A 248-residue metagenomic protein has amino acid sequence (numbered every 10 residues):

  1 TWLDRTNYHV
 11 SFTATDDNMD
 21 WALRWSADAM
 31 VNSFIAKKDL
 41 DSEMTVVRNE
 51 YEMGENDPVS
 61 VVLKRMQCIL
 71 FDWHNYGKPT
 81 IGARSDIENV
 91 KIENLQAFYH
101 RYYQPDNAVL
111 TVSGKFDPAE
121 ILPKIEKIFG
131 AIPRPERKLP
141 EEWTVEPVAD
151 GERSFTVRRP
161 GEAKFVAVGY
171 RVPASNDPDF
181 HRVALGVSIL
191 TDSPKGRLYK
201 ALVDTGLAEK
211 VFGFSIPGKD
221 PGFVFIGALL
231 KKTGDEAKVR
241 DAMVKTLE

Functional and structural regions predicted by a protein language model:
T1-D28, V59-S85, N107-S113, K164-A174 (+1 more regions): M16 family metallopeptidases and their MPP-like homologs
T1-S60, N75, D86-N107, D117-P118 (+1 more regions): Active-site-adjacent, His/Asp/Glu-enriched structural segments that form or flank metal-binding and acid/base networks
R5, F34-E52, D117, E136-G151 (+3 more regions): Acidic/histidine-enriched alpha-helical segments
T13, T45, E52, S113-D117 (+5 more regions): Solvent-exposed coil/turn segments that connect beta secondary-structure elements in extracytoplasmic/periplasmic
D16, A36-K37, P118-A119, R134-P135 (+2 more regions): Short beta-strands and strand-coil junctions in structured, solvent-facing domains, enriched
V46-R65, T144-A163, R197-K210: Short acidic/His-enriched helical or mixed secondary-structure segments at domain edges of catalytic enzymes and some
D72, Y76, T80, P105 (+1 more regions): An aromatic/glycine/proline-enriched structural segment found at the starts of mature extracellular/organellar domains
P178-L190, L198: Active/ligand-binding-proximal structured segments within catalytic/core domains that scaffold catalytic residues
